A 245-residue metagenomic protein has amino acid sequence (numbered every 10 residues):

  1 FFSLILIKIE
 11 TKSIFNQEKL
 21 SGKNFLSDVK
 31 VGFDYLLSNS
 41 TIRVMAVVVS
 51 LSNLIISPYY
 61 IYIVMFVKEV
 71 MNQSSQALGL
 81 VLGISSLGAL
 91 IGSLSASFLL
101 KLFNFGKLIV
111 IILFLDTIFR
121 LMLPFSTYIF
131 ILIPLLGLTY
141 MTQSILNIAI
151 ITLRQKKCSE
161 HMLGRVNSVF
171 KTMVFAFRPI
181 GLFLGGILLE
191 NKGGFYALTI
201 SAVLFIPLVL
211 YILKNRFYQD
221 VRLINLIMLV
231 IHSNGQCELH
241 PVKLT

Functional and structural regions predicted by a protein language model:
F1-S21, L213-L226: Helix-loop junctions on the cytosolic side of multi-pass membrane transporters, especially the intracellular loop
F2-L4, F105, T245: N-terminal regions encompassing targeting/leader/pre-sequences
E10-A46, G235: Juxtamembrane intracellular "pre-TM" segments in multi-pass secondary transporters
F15, S52-N53: Short histidine/acidic/glycine/proline-rich micro-motifs that form metal- and phosphate-coordinating active-site loops
K30, L37, V48-L51, I63-I231: C-terminal transmembrane bundle of multi-pass solute transporters/carriers
I56-I61: Extracytoplasmic gate region of multi-pass secondary transporters
I231-T245: N-terminal low-complexity segments that are often proline-rich with Ser/Thr-Pro
